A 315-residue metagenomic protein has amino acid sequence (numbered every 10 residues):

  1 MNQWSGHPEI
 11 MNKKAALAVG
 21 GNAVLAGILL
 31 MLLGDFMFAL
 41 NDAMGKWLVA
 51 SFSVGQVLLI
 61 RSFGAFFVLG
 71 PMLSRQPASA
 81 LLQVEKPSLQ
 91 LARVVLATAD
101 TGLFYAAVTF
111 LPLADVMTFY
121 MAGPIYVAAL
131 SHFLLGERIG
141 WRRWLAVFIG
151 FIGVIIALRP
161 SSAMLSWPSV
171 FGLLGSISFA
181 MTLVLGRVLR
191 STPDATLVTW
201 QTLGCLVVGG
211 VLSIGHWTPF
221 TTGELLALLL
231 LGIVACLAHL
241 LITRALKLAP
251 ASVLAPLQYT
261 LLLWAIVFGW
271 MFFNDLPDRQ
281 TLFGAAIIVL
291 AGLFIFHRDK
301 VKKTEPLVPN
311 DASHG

Functional and structural regions predicted by a protein language model:
M1-L33, F66-A92, L203-L230, L240-P250 (+1 more regions): Membrane-interface interhelical linkers
W4, N12-K13, L263-G315: C-terminal-most transmembrane helix of multi-pass membrane proteins
F36-L40, M44, M72, L91-A106 (+4 more regions): Hydrophobic alpha-helical transmembrane segments of multi-pass membrane transport proteins, especially secondary
A43-K46, V54-G55, L69, S161-F220 (+2 more regions): Transmembrane alpha-helical segments that form core, pore/gating elements of small-molecule transporters/exporters
F52-A65, A106-G123, M164-S178, T221-A235 (+1 more regions): Structural signature of hydrophobic alpha-helical transmembrane segments
A106, G123-L145, H216, L263-L282: C-terminal transmembrane-helix exit sites in multi-pass transporters
M117-A122, L189-L203, H239-W270: Helix-helix packing/entry segments at the starts of transmembrane helices
R142-L158, F179, Q280-D299: Hydrophobic transmembrane alpha-helices of multi-pass small-molecule transport proteins
